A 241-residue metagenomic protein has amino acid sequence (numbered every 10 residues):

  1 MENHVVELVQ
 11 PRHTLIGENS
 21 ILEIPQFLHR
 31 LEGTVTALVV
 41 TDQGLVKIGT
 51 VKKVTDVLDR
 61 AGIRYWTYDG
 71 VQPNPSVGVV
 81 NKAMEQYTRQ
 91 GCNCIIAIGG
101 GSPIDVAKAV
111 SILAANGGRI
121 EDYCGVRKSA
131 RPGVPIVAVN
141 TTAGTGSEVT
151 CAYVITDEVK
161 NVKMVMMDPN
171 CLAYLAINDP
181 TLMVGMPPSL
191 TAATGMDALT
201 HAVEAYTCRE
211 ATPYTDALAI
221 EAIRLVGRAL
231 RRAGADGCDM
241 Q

Functional and structural regions predicted by a protein language model:
M1-L31: N-terminal amphipathic/basic leader segments beginning at the initiator methionine
V6-L8, L31-E32, T88-Q90, V126-P132 (+6 more regions): Solvent-exposed alpha-helices and their adjacent loops that cap or buttress functional pockets in soluble metabolic
L22-L38, D56-A61, R89: Glycine-rich phosphate/diphosphate-binding loops that line cofactor/substrate pockets in enzymes
V46-R119, R232-M240: N-terminal small/polar loop signature for handling phosphorylated ligands or for N-terminal nucleophile
W66, I96, P135-V139, L175-N178 (+1 more regions): Hydrophobic/aromatic beta-strand patches that form the interior of the parallel beta-sheet core in alpha/beta enzyme
G117-T141, N170: Short, acidic/small-residue loops that bind anionic groups at enzyme active sites
A152-Q241: Carboxylate- and glycine-rich phosphate/diphosphate-binding segment that chelates Mg2+/Mn2+
